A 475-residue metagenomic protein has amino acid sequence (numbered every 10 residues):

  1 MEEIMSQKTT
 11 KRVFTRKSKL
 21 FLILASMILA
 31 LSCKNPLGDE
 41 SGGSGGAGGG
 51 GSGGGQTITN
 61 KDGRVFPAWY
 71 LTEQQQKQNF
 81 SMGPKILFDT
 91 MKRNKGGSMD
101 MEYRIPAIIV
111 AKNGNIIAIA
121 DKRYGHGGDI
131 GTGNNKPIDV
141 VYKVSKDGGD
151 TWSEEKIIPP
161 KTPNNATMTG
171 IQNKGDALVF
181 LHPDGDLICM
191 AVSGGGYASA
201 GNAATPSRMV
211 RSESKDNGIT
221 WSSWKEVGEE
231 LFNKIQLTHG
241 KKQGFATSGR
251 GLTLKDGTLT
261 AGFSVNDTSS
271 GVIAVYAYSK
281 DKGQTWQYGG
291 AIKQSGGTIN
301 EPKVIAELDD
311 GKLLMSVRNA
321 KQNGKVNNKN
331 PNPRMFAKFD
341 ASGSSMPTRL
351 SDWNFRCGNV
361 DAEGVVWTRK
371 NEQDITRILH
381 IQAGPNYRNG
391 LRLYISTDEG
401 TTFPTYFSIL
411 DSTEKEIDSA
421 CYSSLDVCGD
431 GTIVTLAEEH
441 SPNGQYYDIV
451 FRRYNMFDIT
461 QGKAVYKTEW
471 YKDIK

Functional and structural regions predicted by a protein language model:
E2-S6, L20-L24, L29-Q74: Bacterial Sec-dependent N-terminal signal peptides
S6-T15: Short, Lys/Arg-rich N-terminal segment immediately upstream of the first membrane anchor
R16, D39-E40, R208, G390: Generic hydrophobic-segment detector
R16, L20-I23, G38, L254 (+1 more regions): General helical structural elements
G55-K475: Asp-box/BNR beta-propeller blade signature and adjacent active/binding-site loops in extracellular glycan-interacting
